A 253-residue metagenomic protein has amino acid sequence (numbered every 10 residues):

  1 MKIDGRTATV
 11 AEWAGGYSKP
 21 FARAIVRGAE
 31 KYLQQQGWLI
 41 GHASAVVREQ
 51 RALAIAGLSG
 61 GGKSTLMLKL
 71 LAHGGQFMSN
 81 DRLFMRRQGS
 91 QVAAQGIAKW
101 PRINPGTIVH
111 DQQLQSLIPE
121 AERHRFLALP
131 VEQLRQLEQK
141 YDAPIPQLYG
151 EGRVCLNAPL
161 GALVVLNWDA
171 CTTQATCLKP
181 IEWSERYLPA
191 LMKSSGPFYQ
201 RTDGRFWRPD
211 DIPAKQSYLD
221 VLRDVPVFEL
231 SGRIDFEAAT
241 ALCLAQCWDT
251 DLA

Functional and structural regions predicted by a protein language model:
M1-K31, D224, E229: Charged, amphipathic alpha-helical linker segments immediately N-terminal to NTP-binding catalytic cores
G37-L39: Short coil-to-beta microelement around the adenine-binding A-loop and adjacent beta1/P-loop entry of ABC ATPase
H42-L58, A72-A253: Glycine-rich, often acidic-flanked micro-motifs that create phosphate/phosphodiester-binding or positioning elements
G61-K63: Conserved glycine(s) of the Walker
L66-M67: Post-Walker A alpha-helix
